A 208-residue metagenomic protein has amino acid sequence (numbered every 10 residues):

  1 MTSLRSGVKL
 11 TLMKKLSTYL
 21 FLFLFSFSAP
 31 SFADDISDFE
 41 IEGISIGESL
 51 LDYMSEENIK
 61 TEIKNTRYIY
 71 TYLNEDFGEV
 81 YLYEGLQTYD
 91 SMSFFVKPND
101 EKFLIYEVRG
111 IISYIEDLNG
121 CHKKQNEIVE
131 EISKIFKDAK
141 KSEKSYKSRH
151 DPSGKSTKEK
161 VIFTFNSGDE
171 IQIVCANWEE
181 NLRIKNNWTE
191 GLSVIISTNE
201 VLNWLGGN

Functional and structural regions predicted by a protein language model:
M1-M13: N-terminal secretory signal peptides that target proteins for export/translocation
V8, A33-F77, E107-N208: Non-cytosolic coordination micro-motifs
K14-L22: Sec-dependent signal peptide recognition, specifically the positively charged N-region followed immediately by
S26-S28: N-terminal signal peptide c-region/cleavage motif recognized by signal peptidases
E79-L104: Compositionally biased P/S/T/G-rich terminal and signal peptide-adjacent segments that lie outside catalytic cores
